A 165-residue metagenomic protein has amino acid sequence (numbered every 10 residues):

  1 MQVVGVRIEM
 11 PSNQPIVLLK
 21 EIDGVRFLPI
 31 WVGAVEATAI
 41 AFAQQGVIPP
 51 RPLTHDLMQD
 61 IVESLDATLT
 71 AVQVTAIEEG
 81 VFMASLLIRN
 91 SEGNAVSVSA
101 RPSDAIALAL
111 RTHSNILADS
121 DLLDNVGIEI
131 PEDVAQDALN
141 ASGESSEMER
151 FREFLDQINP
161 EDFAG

Functional and structural regions predicted by a protein language model:
M1-G165: Divalent-cation
